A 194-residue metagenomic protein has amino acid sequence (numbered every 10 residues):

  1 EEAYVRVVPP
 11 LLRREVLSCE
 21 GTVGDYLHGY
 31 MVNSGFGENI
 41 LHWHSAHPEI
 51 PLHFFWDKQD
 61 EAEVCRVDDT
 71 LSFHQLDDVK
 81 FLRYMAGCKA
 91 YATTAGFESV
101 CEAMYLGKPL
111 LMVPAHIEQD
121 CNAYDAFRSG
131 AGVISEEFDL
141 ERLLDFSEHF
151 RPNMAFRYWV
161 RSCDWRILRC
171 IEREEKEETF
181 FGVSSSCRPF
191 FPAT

Functional and structural regions predicted by a protein language model:
E1-R6: Active-site-proximal region of nucleotide-activated glycan assembly enzymes, centered on histidine/acidic-rich loops
V7-C88: Donor-nucleotide binding loops and adjacent catalytic segments primarily of GT-B fold Leloir glycosyltransferases
N39-W43, L106, F146: A short acidic, amphipathic alpha-helical/loop segment
S45-P48, M104, F127: Anion (oxyanion) recognition and catalysis
C65-R66, P109-P152: Nucleotide-sugar donor-binding patch of glycosyltransferase catalytic domains
V79-K80, R142, R166: Short acidic active-site motifs
R83-N122: A donor-sugar binding/catalytic signature common to diverse glycosyltransferases and related nucleotide-sugar
D145-T194: C-terminal amphipathic helix plus adjacent low-complexity, charged tail appended to glycosyltransferase catalytic
